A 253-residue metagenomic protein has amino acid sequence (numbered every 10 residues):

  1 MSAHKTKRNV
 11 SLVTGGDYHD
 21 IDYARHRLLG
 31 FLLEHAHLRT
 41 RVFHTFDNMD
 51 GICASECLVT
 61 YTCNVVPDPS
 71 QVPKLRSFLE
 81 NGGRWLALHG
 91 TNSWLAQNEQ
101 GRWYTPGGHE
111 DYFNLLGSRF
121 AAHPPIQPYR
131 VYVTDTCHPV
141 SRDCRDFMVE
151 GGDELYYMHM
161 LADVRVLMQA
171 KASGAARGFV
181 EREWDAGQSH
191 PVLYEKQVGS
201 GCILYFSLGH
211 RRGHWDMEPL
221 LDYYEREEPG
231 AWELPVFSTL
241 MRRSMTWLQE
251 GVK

Functional and structural regions predicted by a protein language model:
S2, N9-V13, D17-Q97: Helical hinge/lid and interdomain linker segments adjacent to catalytic or ligand-binding clefts that mediate domain
S2-R8, E34, R182-V192, Q197-K253: Extracellular ligand-binding/catalytic regions of CAZymes and related secreted enzymes and adhesion modules
D17-Y18, N48, V65, N92-W94 (+4 more regions): Short, solvent-exposed loop/turn segments at secondary-structure junctions
Y23-R25, Q97-G101, F179, D216-P219: Short aromatic-enriched loop/helix-cap "lid" or pocket-rim segments at secondary-structure transitions that line
A24, Q71, T136, F237-M241: Stable alpha-helical elements in mature extracytoplasmic
L33-H37, R41, C53, S118-R211: Catalytic beta-strand/loop cores that center a nucleophilic Ser/Cys/Thr and support acyl-enzyme chemistry
V66-D143: A glycine-rich, often tryptophan-bearing local segment used as a flexible ligand/cofactor-contacting loop or short
G82, C144, L248-V252: A general structural signal marking secondary-structure boundaries and capping sites
